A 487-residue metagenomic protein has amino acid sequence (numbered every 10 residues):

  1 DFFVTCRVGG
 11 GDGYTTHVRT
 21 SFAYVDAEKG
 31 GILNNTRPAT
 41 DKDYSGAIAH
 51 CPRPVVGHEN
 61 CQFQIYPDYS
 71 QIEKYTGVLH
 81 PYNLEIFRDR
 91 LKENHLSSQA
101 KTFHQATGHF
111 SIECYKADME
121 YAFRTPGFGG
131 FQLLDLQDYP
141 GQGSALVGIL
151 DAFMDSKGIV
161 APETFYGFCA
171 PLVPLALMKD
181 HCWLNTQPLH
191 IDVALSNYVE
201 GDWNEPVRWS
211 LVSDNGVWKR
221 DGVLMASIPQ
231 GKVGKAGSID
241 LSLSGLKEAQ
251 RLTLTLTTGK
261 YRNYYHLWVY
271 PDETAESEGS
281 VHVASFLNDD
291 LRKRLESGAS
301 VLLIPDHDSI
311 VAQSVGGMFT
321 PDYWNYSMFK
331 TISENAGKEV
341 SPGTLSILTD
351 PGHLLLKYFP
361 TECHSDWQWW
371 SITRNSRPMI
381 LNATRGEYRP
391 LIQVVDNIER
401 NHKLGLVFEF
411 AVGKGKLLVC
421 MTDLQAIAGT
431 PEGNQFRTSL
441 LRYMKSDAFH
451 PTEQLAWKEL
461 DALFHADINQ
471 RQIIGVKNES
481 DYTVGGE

Functional and structural regions predicted by a protein language model:
D1-L150: Substrate-binding/catalytic cleft of secreted carbohydrate-active enzymes, primarily glycoside hydrolases
G11-D12, F63-I65, D138-A145, V212 (+4 more regions): Flexible loop/turn segments at secondary-structure boundaries
N34-K42, I310, K330-P431, A448-G486: Catalytic beta-strand/loop cores that center a nucleophilic Ser/Cys/Thr and support acyl-enzyme chemistry
L134-Y198, E205-V207, I468: Aromatic-rich peripheral "rim/lid" segments of glycoside hydrolase catalytic domains that contact and position glycan
Q187-S227, A236-S242, A249-T258: Beta-strand-rich binding/interaction modules
G259-Y264: Short, exposed coil/turn segments at beta-strand boundaries within extracellular/luminal domains
Y265-L287, P451: Low-complexity, Pro/Ser/Thr- and charge-rich linker/hinge segments at domain boundaries
G279-S327, K414-C420, L440, E487: Short alpha-beta junction capping motif
